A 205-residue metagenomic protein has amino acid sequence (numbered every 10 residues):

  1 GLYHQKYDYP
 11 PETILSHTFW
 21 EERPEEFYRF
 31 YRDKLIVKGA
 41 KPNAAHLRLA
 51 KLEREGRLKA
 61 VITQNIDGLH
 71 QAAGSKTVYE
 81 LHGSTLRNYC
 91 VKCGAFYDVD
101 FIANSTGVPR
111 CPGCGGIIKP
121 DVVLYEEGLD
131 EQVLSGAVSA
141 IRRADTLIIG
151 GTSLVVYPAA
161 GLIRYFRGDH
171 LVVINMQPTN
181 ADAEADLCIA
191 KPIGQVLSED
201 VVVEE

Functional and structural regions predicted by a protein language model:
G1-E205: Conserved catalytic core of sirtuin-type NAD+-dependent deacylases
